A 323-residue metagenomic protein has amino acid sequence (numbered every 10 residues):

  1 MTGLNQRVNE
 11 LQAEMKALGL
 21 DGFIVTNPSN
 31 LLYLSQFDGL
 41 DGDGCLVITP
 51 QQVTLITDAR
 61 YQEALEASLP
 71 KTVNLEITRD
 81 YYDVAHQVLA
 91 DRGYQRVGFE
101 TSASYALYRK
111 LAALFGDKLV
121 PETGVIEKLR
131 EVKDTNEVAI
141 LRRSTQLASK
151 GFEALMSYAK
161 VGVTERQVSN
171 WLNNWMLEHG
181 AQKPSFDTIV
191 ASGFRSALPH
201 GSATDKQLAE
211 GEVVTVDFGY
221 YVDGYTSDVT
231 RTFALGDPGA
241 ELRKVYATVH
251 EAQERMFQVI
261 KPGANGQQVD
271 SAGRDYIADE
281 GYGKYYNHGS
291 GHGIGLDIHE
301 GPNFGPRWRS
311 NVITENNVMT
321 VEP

Functional and structural regions predicted by a protein language model:
M1-P323: Active-site neighborhoods and metal-handling regions in enzymes and metal-associated proteins
